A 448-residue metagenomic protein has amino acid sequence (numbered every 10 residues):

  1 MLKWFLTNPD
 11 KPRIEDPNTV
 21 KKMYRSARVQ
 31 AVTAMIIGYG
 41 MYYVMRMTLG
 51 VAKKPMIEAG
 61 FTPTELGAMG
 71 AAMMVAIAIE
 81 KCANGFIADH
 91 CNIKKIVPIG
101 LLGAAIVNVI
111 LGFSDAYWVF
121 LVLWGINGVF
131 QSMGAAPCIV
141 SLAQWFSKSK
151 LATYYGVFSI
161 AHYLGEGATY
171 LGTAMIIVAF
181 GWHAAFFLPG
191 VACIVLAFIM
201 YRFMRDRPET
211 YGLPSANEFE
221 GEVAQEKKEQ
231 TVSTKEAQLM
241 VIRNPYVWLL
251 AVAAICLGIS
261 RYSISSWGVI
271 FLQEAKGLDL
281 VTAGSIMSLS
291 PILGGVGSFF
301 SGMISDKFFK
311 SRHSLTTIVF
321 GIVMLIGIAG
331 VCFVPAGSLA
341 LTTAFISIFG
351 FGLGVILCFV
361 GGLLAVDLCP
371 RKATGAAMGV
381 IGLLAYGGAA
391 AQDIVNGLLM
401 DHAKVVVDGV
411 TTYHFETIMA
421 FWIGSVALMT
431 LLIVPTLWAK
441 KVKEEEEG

Functional and structural regions predicted by a protein language model:
D10-R25, Y211-L250, A275: Juxtamembrane intracellular "pre-TM" segments in multi-pass secondary transporters
M47, M74-C82, E166-G167, P291-F299 (+1 more regions): Residue-level signature of mid-helix packing/kink "hotspots" within the transmembrane helices of 12-pass Major
L49-V51, N244-S301, L357, G362 (+1 more regions): Extracytoplasmic gate region of multi-pass secondary transporters
I79-W118: Conserved MFS/SLC helix-loop-helix module at the cytosolic interface between two early adjacent transmembrane helices
H90-L101, K307-G321: Cytoplasmic membrane-interface "Motif A"-like loop-to-helix N-cap segments of 12-TM Major Facilitator Superfamily
L102-D115, I322-A336: C-terminal ends and interior cores of transmembrane alpha-helices in multi-pass membrane transporters/permeases
L123-L164: Cytoplasmic helix-loop-helix junction between adjacent transmembrane helices in 12-TM secondary transporters
F158-E209: Helix-loop-helix hairpin linking two adjacent transmembrane segments in secondary transporters
